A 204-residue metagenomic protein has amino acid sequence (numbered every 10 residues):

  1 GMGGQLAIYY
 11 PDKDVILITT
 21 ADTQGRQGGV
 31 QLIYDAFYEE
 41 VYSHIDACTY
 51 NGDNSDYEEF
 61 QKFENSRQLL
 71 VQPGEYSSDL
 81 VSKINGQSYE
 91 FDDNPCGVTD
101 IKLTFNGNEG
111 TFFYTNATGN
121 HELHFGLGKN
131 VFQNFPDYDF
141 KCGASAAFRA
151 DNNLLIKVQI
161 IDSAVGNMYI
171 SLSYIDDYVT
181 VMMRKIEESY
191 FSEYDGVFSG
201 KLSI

Functional and structural regions predicted by a protein language model:
G1-G126, V131-D139, I160-V197, K201-I204: Catalytic loop of the DD-peptidase/beta-lactamase superfamily, centered on the K-T-G motif and neighboring
Y89, A146-A147: Short low-polarity hydrophobic stretches
G110, A144-A146: One face of beta-strands
F148-N152, D176: Residue-level recognition of beta-strand termini and adjacent short loop/turns
L155-Q159: C-terminal non-catalytic interaction/assembly regions of soluble proteins
